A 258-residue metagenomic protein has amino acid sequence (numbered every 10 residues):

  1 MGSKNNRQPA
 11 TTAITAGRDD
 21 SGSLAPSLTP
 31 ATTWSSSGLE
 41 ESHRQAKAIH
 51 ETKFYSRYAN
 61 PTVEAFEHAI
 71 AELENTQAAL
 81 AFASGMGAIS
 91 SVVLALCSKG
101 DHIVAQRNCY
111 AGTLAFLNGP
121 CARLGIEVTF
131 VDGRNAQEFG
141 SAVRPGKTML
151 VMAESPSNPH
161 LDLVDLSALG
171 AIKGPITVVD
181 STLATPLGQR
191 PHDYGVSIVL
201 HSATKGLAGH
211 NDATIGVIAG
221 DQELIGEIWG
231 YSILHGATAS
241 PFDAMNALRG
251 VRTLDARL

Functional and structural regions predicted by a protein language model:
M1-H50: N-terminal glycine-rich, Lys/His-bearing helix-loop that initiates the first secondary-structure elements of many
G2-K4, A10-D19, A78-L258: Conserved PLP-enzyme active-site core in the AAT-like
S36-G87, G112-G119: Conserved N-terminal alpha-helix of the aminotransferase class I/II PLP-enzyme fold
